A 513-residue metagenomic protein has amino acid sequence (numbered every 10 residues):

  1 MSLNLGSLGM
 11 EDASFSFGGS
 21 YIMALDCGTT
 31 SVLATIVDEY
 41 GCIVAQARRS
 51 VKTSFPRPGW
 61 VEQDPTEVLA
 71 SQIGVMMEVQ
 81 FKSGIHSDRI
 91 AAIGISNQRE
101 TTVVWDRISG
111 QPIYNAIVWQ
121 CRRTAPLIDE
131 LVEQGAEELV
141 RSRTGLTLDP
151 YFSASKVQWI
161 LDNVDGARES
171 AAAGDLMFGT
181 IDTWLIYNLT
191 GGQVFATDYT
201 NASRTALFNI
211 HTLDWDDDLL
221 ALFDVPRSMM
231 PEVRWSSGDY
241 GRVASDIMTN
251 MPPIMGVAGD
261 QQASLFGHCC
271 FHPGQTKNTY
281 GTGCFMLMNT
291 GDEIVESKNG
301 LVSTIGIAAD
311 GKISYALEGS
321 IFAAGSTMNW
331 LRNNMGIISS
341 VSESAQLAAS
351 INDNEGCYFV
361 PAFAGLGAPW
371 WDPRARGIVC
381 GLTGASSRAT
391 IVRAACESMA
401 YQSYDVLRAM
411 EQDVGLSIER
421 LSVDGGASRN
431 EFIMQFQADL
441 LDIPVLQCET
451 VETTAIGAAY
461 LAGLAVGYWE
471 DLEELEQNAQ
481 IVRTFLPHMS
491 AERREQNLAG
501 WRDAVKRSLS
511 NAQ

Functional and structural regions predicted by a protein language model:
M1-Y114, S142, M248-G256, L441-V445 (+2 more regions): N-terminal glycine/serine-rich phosphate-binding loop of ATP-dependent small-molecule kinases, especially carbohydrate
L5-F17, M23-L25, A125, L131-F195 (+3 more regions): Active-site core segments that coordinate phosphate-bearing ligands/cofactors across diverse enzyme families
E39, S87-A91, N115, R227-E232 (+1 more regions): Short acidic capping loops at alpha-helix termini that bridge into adjacent secondary structure
Q46-K52, G238, A362, L382: Generic beta-structure capping elements
R49-V51, W235, I307, P487: Active-site donor-binding loop signature of nucleotide-sugar glycosyltransferases
F81-V118, T147-S153, I186-N209, R234 (+1 more regions): Short beta-strand-loop/turn "lid" adjacent to the catalytic site in phosphate-handling enzymes
C121: Carbohydrate-associated surface elements
L220-G238: A conserved helix-loop-beta module that forms one wall/lid of the active-site cleft in ATP-utilizing catalytic domains
